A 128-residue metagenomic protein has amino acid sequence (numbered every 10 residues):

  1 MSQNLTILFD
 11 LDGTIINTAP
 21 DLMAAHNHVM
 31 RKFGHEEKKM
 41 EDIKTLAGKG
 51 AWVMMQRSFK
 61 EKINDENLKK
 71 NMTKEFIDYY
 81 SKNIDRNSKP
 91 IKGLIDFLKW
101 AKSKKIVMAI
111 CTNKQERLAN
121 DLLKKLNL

Functional and structural regions predicted by a protein language model:
S2-I95, W100, K104, Q115-R117: N-terminal helical cap/lid subdomain that shapes the substrate entry/recognition surface in HAD-like hydrolases
R86-K89, A109, Q115-L128: Substrate-recognition "cap/lid" segment bordering the active-site pocket of phosphatases
